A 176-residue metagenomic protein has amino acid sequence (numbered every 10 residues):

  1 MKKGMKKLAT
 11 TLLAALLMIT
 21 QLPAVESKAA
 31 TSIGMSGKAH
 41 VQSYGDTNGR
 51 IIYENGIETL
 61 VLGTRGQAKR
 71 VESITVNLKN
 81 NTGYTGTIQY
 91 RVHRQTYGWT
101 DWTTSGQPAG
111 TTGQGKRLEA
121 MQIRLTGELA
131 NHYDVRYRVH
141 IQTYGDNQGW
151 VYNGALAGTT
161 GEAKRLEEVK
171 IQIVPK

Functional and structural regions predicted by a protein language model:
M1-L12: Bacterial N-terminal signal peptides that target proteins for export
T10, I19-I33: Sec-dependent signal peptide cleavage junction
A29-K176: Lectin-type carbohydrate-recognition ectodomains
